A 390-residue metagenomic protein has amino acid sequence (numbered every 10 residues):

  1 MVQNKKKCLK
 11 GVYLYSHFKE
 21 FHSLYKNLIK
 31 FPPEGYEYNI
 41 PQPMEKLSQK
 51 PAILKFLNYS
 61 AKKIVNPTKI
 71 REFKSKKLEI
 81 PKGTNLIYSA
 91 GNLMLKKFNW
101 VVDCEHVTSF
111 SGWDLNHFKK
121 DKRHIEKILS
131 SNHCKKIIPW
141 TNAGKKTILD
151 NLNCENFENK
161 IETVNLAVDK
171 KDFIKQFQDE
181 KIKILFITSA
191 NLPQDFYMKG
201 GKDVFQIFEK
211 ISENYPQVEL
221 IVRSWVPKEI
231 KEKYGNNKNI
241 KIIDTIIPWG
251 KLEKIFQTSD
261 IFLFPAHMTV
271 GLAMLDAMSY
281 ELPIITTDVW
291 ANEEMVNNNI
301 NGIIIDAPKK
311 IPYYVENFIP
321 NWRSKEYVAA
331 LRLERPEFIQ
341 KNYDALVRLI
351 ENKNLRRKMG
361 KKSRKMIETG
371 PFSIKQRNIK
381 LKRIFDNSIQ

Functional and structural regions predicted by a protein language model:
K76-K77, N116-I137: Membrane-proximal helix-turn-helix segments that form the acceptor-binding/catalytic region of lipid-linked
S130-K160, V168-K170, I230: A short, active-site helix/loop in glycosyltransferases that binds the activated sugar's phosphate group
I138, Q176-S212, I221, A330-L331: Conserved donor-binding/catalytic core segment of Leloir-type glycosyltransferases
E162-K183, K254: Acidic anion/phosphate-binding donor-loop and adjacent secondary structure in glycosyltransferase catalytic cores
S224, E229-E253, Q257, I261: Nucleotide-activated donor-binding/catalytic signature segment of Leloir-type glycosyltransferases, i.e., the conserved
Q257-T269, L282: Acidic donor-binding loop of glycosyltransferase active sites
P283-T286, V296, I303-I304: Short hydrophobic beta-strand element within catalytic cores of glycosyltransferases and related nucleotide-activated
V328-I384: A charged, aromatic-enriched C-terminal amphipathic alpha-helix characteristic of glycosyltransferases across folds
